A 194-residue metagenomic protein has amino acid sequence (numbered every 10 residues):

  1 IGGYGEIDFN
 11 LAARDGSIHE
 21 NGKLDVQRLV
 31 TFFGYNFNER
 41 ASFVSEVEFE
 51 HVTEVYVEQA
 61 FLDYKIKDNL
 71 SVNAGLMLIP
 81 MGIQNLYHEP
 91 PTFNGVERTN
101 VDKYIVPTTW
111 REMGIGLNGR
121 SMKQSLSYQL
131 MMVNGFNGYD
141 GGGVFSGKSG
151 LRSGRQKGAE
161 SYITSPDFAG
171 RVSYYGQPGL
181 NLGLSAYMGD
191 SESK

Functional and structural regions predicted by a protein language model:
G2-A12, I18-G138, T164-A169, S173-N181: Outer membrane beta-barrel
R14-G16, V96-V101, G150-Q156, E192-K194: Extracytoplasmic loops and strand-loop junctions of Gram-negative outer membrane beta-barrel proteins
T92-F93, D102, N137-A159: Outer-membrane beta-barrel transmembrane domain signature
G147-S193: Loop-centered beta-sheet repeat module
